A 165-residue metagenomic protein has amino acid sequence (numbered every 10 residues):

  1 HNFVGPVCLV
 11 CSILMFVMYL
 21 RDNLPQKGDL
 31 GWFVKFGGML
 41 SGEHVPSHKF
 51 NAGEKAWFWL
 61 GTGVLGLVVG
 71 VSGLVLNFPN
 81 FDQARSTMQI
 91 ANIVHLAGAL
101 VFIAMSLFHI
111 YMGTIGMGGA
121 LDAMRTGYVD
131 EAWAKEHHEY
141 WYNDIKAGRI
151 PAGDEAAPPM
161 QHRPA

Functional and structural regions predicted by a protein language model:
N2-A165: Membrane-embedded alpha-helical bundles that constitute the cytochrome b-like, heme-associated redox core of multi-pass
